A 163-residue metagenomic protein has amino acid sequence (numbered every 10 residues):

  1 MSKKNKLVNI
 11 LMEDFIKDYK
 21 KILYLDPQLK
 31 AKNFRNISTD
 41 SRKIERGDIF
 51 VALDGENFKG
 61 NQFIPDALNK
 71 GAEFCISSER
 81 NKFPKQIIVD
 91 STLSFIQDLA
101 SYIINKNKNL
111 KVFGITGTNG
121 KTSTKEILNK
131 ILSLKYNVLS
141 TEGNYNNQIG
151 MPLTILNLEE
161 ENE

Functional and structural regions predicted by a protein language model:
M1-D98, Y102: N-terminal leader/targeting and accessory segments in enzymes
K4, E13, K17-D18, S94-E163: Phosphate-binding loop of NTP-binding sites
